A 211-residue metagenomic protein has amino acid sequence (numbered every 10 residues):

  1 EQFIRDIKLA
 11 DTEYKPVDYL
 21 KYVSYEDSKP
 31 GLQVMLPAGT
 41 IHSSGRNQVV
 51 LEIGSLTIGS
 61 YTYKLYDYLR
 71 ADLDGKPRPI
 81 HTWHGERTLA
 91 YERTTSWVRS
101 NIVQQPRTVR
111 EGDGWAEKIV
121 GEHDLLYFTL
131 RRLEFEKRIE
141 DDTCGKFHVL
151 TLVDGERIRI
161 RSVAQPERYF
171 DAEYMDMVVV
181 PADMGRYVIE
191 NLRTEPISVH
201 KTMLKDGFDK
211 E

Functional and structural regions predicted by a protein language model:
E1-K15, N47, F128, R132-E167 (+1 more regions): Glycine- and acidic-residue-biased ligand/ion/polar-headgroup-sensing regions
E1-Y14, I197-E211: N-terminal non-catalytic cap/leader segment that marks the start of a structured domain
L9-Y68: Loop-centered beta-sheet repeat module
A10, L73-R78, E122, S162-R168 (+1 more regions): Intrinsically disordered, low-complexity coil segments
V23-M35, R161-M184: Short acidic-glycine-tyrosine-enriched beta hairpin
G39-G59, D171-D176, P181-F208: Ligand-binding loop in jelly-roll beta-barrel domains
R46-I80, G145-K146, A164, Y174 (+1 more regions): Non-heme Fe(II)/2-oxoglutarate
Y61-C144: C-terminal amphipathic alpha-helical segment
